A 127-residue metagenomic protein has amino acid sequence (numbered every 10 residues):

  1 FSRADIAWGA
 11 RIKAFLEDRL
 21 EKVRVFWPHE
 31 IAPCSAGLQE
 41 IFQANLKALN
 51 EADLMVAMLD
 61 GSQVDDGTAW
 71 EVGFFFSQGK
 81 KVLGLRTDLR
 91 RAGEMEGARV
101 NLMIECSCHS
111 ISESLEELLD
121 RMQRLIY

Functional and structural regions predicted by a protein language model:
F1-Y127: Conserved catalytic or regulatory cores that recognize and/or transform ribose-phosphate-containing ligands
